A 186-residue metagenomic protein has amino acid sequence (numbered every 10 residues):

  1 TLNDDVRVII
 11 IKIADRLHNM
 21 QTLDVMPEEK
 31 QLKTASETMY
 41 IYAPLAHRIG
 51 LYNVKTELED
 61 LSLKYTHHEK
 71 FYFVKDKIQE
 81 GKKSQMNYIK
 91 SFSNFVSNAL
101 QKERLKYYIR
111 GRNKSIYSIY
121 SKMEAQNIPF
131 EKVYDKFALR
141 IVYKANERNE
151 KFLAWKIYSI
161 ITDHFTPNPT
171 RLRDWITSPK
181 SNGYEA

Functional and structural regions predicted by a protein language model:
T1-I9, R16-A186: Nucleic-acid processing machinery
